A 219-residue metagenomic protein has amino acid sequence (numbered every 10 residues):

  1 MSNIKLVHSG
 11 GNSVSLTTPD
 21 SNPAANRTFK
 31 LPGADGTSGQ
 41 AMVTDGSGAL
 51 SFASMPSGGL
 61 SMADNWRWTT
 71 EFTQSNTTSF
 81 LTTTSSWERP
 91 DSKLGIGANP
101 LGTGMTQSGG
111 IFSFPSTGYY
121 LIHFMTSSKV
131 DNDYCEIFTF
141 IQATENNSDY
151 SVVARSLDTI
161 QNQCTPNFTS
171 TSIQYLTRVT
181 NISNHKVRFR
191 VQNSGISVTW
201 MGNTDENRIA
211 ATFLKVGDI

Functional and structural regions predicted by a protein language model:
M1-L60, S108, N132, Q192-I196 (+1 more regions): Extracellular repetitive beta-rich solenoid segments
S57-I219: Extracellular jelly-roll beta-sandwich "head" domains, especially the C-terminal globular C1q domain
